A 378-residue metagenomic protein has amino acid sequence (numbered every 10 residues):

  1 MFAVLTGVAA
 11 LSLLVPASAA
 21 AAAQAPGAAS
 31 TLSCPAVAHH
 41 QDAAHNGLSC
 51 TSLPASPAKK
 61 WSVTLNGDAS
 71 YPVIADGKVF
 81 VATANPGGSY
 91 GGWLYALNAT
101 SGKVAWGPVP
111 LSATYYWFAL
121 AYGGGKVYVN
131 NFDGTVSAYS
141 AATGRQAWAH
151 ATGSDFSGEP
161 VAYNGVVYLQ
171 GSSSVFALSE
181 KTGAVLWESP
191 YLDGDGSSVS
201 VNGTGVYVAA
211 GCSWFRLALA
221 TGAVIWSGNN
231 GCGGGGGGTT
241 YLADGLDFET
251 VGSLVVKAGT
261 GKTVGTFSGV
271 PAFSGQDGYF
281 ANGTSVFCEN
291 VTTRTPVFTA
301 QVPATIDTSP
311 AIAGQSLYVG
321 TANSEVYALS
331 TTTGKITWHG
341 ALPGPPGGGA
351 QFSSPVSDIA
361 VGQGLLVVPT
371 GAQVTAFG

Functional and structural regions predicted by a protein language model:
M1-A23: Secretory targeting and sorting signals
A20-S33, C50, D76-G77, T100 (+6 more regions): Polybasic, low-complexity, intrinsically disordered segments
A25-A58: Blade/loop signatures of beta-propeller domains
S30-A43, G67-L94, P108-S137, H150-F176 (+5 more regions): Repeat-blade elements of multi-bladed beta-propeller folds
T51, K60-G67: Low-complexity, Ser/Thr/Pro/Gly-enriched N-terminal "stalk/linker" regions
P54-A58, V255-T260, C288, G314-Q315: Short, charged, low-hydrophobicity "junction" segments
A58-V63, K103-P110, R145-H150, A184-P190 (+4 more regions): A short beta-strand motif characteristic of beta-propeller blades
N98-S101, S140-G144, S179-G183, A218-G222 (+4 more regions): Short loop/turn segments that connect beta-strands within beta-propeller blades
